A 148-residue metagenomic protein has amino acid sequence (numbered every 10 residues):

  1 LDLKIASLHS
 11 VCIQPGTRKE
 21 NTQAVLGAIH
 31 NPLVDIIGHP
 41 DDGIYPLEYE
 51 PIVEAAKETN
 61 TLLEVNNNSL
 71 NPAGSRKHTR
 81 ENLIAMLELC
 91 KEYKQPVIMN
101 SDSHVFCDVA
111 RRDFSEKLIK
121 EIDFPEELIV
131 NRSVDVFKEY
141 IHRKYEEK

Functional and structural regions predicted by a protein language model:
L1-V65, S69, K120-D123, L128-I129 (+1 more regions): Extended substrate/RNA-proximal surfaces in nucleic-acid metabolism proteins
A24-G27, N31, G38, P72 (+4 more regions): Amphipathic, alpha-helical segments enriched in basic
P46-V53, A73-L89, F106-K120, Y140-I141: Histidine/acidic-residue-rich catalytic or RNA/ligand-binding cores of hydrolases and nuclease-related proteins
V65-P72, P96-S101: Short, local alpha-helical segments
L83, L87-S101: Conserved short secondary-structure transition element at the edge of the structured enzyme core that lines
Q95-V109, I129: Short acidic/histidine-rich active-site segments
